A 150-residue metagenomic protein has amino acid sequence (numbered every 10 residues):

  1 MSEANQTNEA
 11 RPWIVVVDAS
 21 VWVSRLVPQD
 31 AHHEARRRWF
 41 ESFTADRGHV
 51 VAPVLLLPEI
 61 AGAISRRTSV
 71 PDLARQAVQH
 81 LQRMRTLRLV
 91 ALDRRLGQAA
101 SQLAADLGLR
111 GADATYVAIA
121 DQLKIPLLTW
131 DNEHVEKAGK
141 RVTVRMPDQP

Functional and structural regions predicted by a protein language model:
M1-A52, R67-Q76, P150: Short, well-structured N-terminal submotif of metal-dependent ribonuclease cores
M1-I14, L57, L89-V90, V117-P150: Acidic, PIN/NYN-like endoribonuclease modules and their adjacent C-terminal/linker elements
V17, V51-A52, A91, G111 (+1 more regions): Short beta-strand scaffold positions
S20-V21, A61, A114-A118, E133: Active-site phosphate/pyrophosphate-handling residues
S24-L26, A63, K137-A138: Residues that scaffold the ATP/ADP-binding catalytic core of kinase and kinase-like folds
P28, V54, R75-D106: Acidic catalytic patch
I60-R67: Helix-loop "lid/cap" segments that line or gate small-molecule binding pockets
